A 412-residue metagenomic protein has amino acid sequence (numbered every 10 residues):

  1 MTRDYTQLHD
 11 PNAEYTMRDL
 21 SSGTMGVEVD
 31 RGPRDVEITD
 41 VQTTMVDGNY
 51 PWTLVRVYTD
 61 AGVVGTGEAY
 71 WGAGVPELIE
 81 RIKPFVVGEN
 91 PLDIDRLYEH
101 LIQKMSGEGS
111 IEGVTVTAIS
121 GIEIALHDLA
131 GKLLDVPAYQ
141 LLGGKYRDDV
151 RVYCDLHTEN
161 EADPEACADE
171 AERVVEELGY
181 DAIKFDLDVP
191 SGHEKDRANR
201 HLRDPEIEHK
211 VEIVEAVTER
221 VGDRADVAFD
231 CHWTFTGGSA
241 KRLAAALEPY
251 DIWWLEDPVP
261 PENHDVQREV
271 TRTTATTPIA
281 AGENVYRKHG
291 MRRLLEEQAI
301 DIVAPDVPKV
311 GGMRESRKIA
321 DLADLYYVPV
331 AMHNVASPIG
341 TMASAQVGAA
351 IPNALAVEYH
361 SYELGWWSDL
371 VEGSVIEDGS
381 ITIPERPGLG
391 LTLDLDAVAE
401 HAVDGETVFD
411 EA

Functional and structural regions predicted by a protein language model:
T2-V46, I319, V335-A412: Flexible C-terminal active-site loop/helix
Q7, P11, M17-L20, D60 (+1 more regions): Metal- or metallocofactor-binding catalytic centers and their adjacent structured scaffolds across diverse enzyme
I38, G62, I82, I122 (+8 more regions): Conserved, mostly hydrophobic/aromatic
T53-T59, S374: Short beta-strand elements
E68, I119, E206, F229-T236 (+4 more regions): Glycine- and other small-residue-rich loops at beta-strand/loop junctions that grip anionic moieties
E77, E89, R96, A245 (+3 more regions): Shared catalytic-loop signature of beta/alpha-barrel
E123-N160, D181: Glycine-rich, aromatic-flanked loop segments that form ligand/cofactor-binding clefts across common enzyme folds
D149-R268, T274: Metal-dependent enolase-superfamily TIM-barrel catalytic cores that perform enediolate-based chemistry
